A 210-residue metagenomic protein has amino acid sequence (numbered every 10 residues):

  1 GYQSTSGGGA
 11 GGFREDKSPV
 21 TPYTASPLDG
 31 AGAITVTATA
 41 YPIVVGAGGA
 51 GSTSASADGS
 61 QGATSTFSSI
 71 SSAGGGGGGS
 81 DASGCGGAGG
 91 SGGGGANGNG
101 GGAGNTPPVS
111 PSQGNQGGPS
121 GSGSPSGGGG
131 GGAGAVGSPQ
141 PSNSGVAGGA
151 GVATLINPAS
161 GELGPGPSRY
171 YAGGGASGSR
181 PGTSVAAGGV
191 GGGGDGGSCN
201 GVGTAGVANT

Functional and structural regions predicted by a protein language model:
G1-T210: Low-complexity, glycine/proline-biased repetitive segments and flexible coils/loops
